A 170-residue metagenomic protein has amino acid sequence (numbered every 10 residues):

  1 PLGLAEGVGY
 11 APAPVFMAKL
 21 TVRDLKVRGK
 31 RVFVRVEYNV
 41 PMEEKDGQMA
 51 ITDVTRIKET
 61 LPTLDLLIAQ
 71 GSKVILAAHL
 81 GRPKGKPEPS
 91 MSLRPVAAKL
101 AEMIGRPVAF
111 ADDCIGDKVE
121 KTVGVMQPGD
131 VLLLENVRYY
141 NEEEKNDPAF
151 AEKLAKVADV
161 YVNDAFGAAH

Functional and structural regions predicted by a protein language model:
P1-F16: Short, Lys/Arg-enriched N-terminal segments with co-localized hydrophobic residues within the first ~10-30 amino acids
F16-H170: Active-site loop-to-helix "anion-binding N-cap" substructures in soluble metabolic enzymes
